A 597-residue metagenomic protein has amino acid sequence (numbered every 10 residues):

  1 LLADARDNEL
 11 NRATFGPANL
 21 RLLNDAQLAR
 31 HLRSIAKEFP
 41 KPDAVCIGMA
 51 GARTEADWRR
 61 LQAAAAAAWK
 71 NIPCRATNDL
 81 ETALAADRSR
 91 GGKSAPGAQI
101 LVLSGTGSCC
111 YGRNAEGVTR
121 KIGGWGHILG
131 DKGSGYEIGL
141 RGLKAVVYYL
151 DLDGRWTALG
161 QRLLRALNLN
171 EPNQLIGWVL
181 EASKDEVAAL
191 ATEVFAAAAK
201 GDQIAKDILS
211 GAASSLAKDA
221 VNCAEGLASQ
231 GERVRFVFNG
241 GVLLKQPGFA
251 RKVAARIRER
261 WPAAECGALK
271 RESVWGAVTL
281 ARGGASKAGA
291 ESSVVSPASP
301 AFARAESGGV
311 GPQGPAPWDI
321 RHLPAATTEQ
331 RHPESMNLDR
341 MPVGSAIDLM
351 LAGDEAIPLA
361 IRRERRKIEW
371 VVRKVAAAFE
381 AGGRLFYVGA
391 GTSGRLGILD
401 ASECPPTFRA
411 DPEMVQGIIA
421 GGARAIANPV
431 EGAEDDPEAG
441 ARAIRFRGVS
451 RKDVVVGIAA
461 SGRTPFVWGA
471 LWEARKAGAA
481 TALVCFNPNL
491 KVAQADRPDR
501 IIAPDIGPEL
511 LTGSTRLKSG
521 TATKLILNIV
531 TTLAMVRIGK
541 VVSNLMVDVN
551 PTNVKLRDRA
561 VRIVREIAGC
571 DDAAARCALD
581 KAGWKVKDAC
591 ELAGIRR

Functional and structural regions predicted by a protein language model:
L1-A44, R88-I100, K144-G308, A316-P317: ATP-binding/phosphotransfer module of carbohydrate and carboxylate kinases, centering on a glycine-rich
A3-N8, L61-A68, R90-K93, Q99 (+7 more regions): A glycine- and small-aliphatic-rich helix-loop capping segment at beta-alpha/alpha-beta transitions that lines
T14-R21, K37-A76, D87: Short beta-strand-loop/turn "lid" adjacent to the catalytic site in phosphate-handling enzymes
N71-L101, V118, A228: Conserved phosphate-binding catalytic cores of ATP/NTP-utilizing and phosphoryl-transfer enzymes
G91-G154, V375: Glycine-rich phosphate-binding loop of actin/hexokinase-like ATP-binding domains
W318-A360: Cofactor-/ligand-binding subdomain signature composed of acidic, glycine-rich, tryptophan-containing flexible loops
F386-L525, V536: Glycine-rich phosphate-binding loops that contact phosphosugars or nucleotide phosphates
I529, A534-R597: Short, amphipathic alpha-helical interaction segments embedded in low-complexity terminal/linker regions of eukaryotic
